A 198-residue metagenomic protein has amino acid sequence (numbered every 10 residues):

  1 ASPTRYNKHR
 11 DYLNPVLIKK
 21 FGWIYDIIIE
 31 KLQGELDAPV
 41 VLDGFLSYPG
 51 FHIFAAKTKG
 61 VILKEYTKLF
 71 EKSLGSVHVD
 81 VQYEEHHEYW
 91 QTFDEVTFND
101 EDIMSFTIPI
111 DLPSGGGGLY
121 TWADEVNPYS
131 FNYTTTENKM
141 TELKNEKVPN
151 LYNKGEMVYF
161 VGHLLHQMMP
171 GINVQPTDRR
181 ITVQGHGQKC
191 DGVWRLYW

Functional and structural regions predicted by a protein language model:
S2-H78, Y89-Q91, E95: Signature of the catalytic double-stranded beta-helix
G22-D26, M104, N153: A structural signal for well-ordered alpha-helical segments within the folded catalytic domains of diverse enzymes
V40, E95-T97, M157, I172: Residues embedded in well-ordered secondary-structure elements
S47, G115-G117, R179: Residue-level signal for beta-strand positions within conserved beta-sheet cores that form or flank
P49, D102-M104, I108, E156 (+1 more regions): Residue-level detector of short, conserved catalytic/binding motifs and their immediate flanks
G50-F54, V77-D80, T107, Y120-W122 (+2 more regions): Residues in well-ordered beta-strands of folded domains
G60-L151: Catalytic core of non-heme Fe(II) oxygenases with the double-stranded beta-helix
A123, Y129-W198: Catalytic core of Fe(II)/2-oxoglutarate
